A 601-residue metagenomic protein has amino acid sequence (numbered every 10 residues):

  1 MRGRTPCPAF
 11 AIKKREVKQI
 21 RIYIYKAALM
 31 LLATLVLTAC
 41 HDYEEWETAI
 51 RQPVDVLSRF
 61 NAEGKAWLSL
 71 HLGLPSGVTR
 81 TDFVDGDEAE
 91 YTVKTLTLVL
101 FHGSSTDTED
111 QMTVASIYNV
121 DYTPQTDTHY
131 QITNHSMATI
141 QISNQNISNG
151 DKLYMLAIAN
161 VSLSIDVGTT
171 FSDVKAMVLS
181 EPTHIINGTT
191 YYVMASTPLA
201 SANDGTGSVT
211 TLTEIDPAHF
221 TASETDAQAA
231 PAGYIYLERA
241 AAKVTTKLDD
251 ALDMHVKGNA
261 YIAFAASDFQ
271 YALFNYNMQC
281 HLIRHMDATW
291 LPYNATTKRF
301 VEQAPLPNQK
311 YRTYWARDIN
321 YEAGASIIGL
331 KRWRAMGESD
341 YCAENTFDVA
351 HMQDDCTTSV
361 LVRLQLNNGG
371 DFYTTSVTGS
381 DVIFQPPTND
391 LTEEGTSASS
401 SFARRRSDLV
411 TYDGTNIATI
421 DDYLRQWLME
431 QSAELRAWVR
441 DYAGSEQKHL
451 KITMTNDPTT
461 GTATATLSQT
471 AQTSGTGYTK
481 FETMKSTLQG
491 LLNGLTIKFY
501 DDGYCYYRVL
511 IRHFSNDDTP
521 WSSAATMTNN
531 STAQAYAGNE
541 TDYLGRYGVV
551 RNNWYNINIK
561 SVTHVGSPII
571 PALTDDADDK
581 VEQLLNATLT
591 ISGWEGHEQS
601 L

Functional and structural regions predicted by a protein language model:
M1-T38: Sec-dependent bacterial lipoprotein signal peptides
V36-L70, T246, N552: Bacterial Sec-dependent N-terminal signal peptides
L57-N61, D87-A89, G233-R239, H351-Q353: Short, solvent-exposed beta-strand/turn "edge" segments of beta-rich domains on protein surfaces
L57-W67, H71-A89: N-terminal module-boundary/linker segments of secreted carbohydrate-active enzymes
R80-G168, K243-K247, A251-K560, G596-L601: Tryptophan-paired
D121-H129, S164-P231: Structured interaction patches on ligand/partner-binding surfaces of diverse proteins
A138, P231-G233: Short strand-edge motifs at loop-to-beta-strand transitions and within beta-strands of extracellular beta-rich domains
P182-I185, T190-Y191, F220-A227, T519 (+1 more regions): C-terminal or late-domain output modules
